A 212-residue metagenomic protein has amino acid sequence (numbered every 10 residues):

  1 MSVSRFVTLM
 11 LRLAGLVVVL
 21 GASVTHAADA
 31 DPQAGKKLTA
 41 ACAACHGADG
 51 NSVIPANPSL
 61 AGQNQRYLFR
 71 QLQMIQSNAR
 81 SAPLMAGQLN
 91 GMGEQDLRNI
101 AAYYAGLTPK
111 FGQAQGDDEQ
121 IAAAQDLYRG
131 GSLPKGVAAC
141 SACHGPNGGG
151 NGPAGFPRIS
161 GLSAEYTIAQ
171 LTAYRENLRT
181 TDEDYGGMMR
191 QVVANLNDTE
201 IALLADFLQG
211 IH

Functional and structural regions predicted by a protein language model:
S2-A14: Bacterial N-terminal signal peptides that target proteins for export
V19, S23-T39, V53-I54, G106-P134: Electrostatic cytochrome c docking/interface patches
D31, L38, N64, Q71 (+6 more regions): Stable alpha-helical elements in mature extracytoplasmic
P32-N78: The feature marks the first
G35, C42-A48, I100, V137-P146 (+1 more regions): The canonical Cys-X-X-Cys-His
K36-A40, G62-Q65, F69, G131-S141 (+2 more regions): Sequence context surrounding c-type heme c attachment/ligation sites in exported
A44-S52, A105-G106, C143-G149, Q209: Detector for the c-type heme attachment site
V53-S59, M74-D117, G152-R158, N177-H212: Axial heme c-ligation environment in periplasmic c-type cytochrome domains
